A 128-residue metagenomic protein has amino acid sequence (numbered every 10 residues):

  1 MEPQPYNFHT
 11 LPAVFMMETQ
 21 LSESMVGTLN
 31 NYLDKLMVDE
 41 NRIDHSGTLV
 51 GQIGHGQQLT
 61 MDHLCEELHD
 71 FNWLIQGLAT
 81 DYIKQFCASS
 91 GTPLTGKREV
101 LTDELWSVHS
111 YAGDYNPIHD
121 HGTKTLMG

Functional and structural regions predicted by a protein language model:
M1-L94, Y115: Non-heme Fe(II)/2-oxoglutarate
F8-L11, E99, S110: A generic structural signal for short, solvent-exposed coil/turn residues that cap or connect secondary-structure
T92-L105: A short coil-to-beta-strand element that immediately follows conserved catalytic motifs
E104-G128: Catalytic core of non-heme Fe(II) oxygenases with the double-stranded beta-helix
